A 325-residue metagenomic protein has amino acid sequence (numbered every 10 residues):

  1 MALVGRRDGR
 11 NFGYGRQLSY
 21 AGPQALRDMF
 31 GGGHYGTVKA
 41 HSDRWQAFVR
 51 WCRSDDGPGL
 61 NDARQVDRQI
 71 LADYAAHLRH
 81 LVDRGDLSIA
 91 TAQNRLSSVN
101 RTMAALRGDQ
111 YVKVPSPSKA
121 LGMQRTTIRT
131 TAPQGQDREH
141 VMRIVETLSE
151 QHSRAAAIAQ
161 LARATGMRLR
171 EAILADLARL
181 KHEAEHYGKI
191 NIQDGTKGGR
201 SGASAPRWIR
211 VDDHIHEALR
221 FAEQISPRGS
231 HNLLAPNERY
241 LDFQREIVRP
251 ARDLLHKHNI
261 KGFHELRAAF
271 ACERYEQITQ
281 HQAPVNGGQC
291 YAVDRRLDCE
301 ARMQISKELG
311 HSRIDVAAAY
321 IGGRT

Functional and structural regions predicted by a protein language model:
M1-G33: N-terminal DNA-binding module of tyrosine recombinases/phage integrases
Q24-R129: N-terminal core-binding DNA-recognition domain of tyrosine recombinases/integrases
D55, V248-K307, H311: Short, basic (Lys/Arg/His-rich) helix/loop patches that form interaction surfaces in the mid-to-C-terminal regions
Q124-R143, G199-H214, P227-H231: DNA breakage-rejoining catalytic core of tyrosine-based enzymes
E139-L169, R296-C299: Basic, Lys/Arg- and aromatic-enriched nucleic-acid-binding interface segment
H152, L161-A175, E273, Q277-Q282 (+2 more regions): A short, glycine-centered helix-capping/turn motif at helix boundaries that positions DNA-contacting or catalytic
L174-A218: Conserved tyrosine-mediated DNA breakage-rejoining catalytic core shared by Y-recombinases
R210-T279: Active-site/catalytic core of tyrosine-dependent DNA strand-transfer enzymes
